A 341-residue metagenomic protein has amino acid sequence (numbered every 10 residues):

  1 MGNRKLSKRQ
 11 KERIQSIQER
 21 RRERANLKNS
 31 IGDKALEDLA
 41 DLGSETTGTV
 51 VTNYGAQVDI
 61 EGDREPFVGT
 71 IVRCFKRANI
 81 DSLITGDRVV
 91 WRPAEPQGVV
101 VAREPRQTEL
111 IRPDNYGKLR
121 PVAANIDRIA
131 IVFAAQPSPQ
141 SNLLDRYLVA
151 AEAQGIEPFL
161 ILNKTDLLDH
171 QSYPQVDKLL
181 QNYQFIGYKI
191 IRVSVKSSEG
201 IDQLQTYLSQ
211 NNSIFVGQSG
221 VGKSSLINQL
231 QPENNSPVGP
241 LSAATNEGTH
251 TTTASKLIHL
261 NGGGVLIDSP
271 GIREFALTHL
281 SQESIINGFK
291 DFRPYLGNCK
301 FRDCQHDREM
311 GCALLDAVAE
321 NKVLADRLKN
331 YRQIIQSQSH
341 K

Functional and structural regions predicted by a protein language model:
M1-E152: C-terminal effector/interaction modules appended to NTPase cores
G2-I14, S44, V72, D81-D87 (+7 more regions): Helix-rich effector regions associated with P-loop NTPase G domains
I126-F133, Q154-D166, I186-V193: Conserved beta-strand/loop subsegment of P-loop NTPase cores
P139, L168, E199, R273-A276: Catalytic P-loop NTPase motifs of RecA-like helicase/translocase cores
A150-E157, Q181-F185, P294, H340: Arginine/glycine-rich "motif VI" loop of SF2 helicases in the C-terminal RecA-like domain
L167-V221: Canonical P-loop GTPase G-domain recognition
S219, S224, Q229: Walker A/P-loop
